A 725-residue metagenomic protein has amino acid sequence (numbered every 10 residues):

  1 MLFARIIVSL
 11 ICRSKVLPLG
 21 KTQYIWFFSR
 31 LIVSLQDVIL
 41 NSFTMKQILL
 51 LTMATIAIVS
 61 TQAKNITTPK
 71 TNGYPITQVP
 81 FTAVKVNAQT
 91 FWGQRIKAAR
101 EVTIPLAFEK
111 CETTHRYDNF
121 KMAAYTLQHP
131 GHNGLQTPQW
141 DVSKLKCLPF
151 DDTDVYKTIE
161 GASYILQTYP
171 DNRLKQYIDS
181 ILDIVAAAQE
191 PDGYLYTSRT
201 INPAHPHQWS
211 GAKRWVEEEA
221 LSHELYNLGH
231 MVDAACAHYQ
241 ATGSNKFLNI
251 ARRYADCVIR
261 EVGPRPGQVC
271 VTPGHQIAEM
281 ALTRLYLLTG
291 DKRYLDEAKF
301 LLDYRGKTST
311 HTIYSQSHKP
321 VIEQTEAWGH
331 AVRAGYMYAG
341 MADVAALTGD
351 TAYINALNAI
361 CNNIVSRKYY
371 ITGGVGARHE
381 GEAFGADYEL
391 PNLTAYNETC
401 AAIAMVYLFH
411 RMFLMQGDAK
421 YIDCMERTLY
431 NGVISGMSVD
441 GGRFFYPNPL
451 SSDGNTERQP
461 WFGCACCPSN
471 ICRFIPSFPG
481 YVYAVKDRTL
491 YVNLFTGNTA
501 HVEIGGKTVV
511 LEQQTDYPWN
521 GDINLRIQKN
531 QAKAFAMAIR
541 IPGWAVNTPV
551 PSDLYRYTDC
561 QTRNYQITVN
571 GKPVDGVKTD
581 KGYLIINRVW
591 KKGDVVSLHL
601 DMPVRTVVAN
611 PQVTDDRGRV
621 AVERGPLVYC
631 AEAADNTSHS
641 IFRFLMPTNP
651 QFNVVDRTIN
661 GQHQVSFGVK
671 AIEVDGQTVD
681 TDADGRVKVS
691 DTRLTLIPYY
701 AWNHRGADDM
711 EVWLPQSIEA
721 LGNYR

Functional and structural regions predicted by a protein language model:
M1-N65: Bacterial Sec-dependent N-terminal signal peptides
K64-N172, Q176, P206-A241, Q276-R293 (+5 more regions): Aromatic (Trp/Tyr) and acidic
P170, A186-E190, G243, I259-G263 (+6 more regions): Helix-capping and short linker residues that terminate individual alpha-solenoid repeat units
L174-A186: Aromatic-lined substrate-binding rim segments of carbohydrate-active enzymes
I201-S222, L248, R253-V269: Asp-box/WD-like beta-propeller blade repeats and closely related beta-sheet repeat scaffolds
A298, L357, D423-N431, G436-R526 (+4 more regions): C-terminal beta-rich recognition modules with glycine/proline-rich loops and embedded aromatic residues
T312, Y369-D387: Flexible glycine/proline-rich, aromatic-decorated loop/lid segments
